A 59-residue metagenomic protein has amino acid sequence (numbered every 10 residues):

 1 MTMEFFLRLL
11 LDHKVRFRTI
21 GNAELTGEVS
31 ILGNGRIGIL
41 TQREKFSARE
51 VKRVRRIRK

Functional and structural regions predicted by a protein language model:
M1-K59: Conserved RNA-binding domains used in RNP assembly and mRNA/RNA metabolism
